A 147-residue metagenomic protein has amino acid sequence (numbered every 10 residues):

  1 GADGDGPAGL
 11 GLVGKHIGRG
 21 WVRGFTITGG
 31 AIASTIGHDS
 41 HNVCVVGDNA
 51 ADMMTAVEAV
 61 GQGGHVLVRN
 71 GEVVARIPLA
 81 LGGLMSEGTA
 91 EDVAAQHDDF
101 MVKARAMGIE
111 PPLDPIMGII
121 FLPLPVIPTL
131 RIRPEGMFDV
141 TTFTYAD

Functional and structural regions predicted by a protein language model:
G1-D147: Active-site microenvironment of metallo-dependent hydrolases
